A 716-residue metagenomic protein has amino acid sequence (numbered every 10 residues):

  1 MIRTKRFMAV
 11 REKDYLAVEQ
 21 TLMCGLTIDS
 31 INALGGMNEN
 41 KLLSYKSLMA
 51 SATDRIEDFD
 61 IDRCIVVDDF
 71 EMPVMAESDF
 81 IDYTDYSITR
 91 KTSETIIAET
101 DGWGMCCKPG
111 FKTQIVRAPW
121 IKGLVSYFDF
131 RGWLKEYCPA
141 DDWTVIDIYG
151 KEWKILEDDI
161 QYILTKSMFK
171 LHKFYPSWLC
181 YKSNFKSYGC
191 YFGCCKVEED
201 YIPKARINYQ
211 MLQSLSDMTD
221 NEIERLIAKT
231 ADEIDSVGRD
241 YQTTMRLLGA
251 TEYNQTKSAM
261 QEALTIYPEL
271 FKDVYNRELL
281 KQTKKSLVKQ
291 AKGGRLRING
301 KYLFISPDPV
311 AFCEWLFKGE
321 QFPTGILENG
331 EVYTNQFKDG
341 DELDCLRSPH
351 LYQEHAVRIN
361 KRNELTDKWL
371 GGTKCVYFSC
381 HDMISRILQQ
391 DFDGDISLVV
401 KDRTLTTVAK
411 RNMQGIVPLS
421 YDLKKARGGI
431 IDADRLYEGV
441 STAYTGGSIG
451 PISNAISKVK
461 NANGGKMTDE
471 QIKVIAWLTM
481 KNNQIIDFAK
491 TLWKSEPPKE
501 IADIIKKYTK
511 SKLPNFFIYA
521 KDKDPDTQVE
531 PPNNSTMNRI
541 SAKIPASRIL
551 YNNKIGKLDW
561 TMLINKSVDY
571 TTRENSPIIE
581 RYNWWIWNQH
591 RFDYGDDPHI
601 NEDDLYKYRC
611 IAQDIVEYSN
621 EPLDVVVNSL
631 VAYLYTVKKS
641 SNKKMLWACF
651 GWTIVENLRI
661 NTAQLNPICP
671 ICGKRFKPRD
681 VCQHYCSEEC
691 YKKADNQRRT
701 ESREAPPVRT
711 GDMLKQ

Functional and structural regions predicted by a protein language model:
M1-Q389, D395-I396, D402-K674, R679 (+2 more regions): Beta-strand-enriched accessory nucleic-acid recognition/scaffold domains that flank the catalytic cores of large
F676-K677, C690, A694: Cys/His-rich microdomains that often coordinate metals
